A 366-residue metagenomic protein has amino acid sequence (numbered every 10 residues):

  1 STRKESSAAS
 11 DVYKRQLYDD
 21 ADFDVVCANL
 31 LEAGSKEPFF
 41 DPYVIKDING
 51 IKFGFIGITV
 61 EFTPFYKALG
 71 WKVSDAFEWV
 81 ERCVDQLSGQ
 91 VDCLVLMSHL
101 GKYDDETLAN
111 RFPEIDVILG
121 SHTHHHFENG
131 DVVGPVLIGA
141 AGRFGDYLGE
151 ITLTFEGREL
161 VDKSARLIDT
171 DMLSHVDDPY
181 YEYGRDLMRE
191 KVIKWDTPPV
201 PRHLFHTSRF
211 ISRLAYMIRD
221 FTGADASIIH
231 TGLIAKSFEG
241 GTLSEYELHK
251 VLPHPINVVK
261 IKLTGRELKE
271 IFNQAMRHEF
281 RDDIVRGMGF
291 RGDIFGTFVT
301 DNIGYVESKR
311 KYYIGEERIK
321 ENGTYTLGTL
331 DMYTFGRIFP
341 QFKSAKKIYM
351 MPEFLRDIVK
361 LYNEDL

Functional and structural regions predicted by a protein language model:
S1-A9, Y13: Single conserved hydrophobic/aromatic residue that forms the stacking wall/gate of nucleotide- or nucleobase-binding
S7-S10, L30-L31, H99-L100, H122-H124 (+1 more regions): Short, ordered loop/turn segments at secondary-structure junctions
A8, D20-A21, P113-E114, V133-G134 (+1 more regions): Short, structured coil segments at secondary-structure junctions
R15, D20-E61: Surface-exposed loop and adjacent secondary-structure segments within mature catalytic domains
D24, F238-L366: Feature captures C-terminal
P42-Y183: Functional cores that coordinate and move charged inorganic groups
L94-M97, D225-T231, D283-G287: Flexible, glycine/charged-enriched surface loops at secondary-structure junctions
F155-L243, L248-L252, K360-L366: A short C-terminal boundary segment appended to hydrolase-like catalytic domains
